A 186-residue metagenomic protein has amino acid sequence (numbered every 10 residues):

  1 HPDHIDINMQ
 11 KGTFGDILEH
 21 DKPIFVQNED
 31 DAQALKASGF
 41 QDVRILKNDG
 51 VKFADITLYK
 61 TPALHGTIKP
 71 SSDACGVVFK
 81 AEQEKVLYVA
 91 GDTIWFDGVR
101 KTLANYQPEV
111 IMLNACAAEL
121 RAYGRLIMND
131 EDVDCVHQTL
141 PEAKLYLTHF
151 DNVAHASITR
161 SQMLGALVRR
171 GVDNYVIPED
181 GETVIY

Functional and structural regions predicted by a protein language model:
H1, D30, A63-L64, G91-T93 (+3 more regions): Active-site metal-binding loops of divalent metal-dependent hydrolases
H1-I17, E29-D31: Di-metal (Zn2+ and/or Mg2+/Mn2+) metal-binding site signature of metallo-dependent hydrolases with the MBL/beta-CASP
I17-I24, K85-L87: Short active-site oxyanion
K22-N28, D42-R44: Short, hydrophobic beta-strand segments that form beta-sheet elements in well-ordered domains
F25-V26, D97-D180: Cap/insert and terminal regions of metallo-dependent hydrolase folds
Q27-Q33, K47-D49: Short, polar loop motifs at secondary-structure junctions
A34-L46: Helix-loop-beta element that forms the nucleotide-linked donor phosphate-binding surface in glycosyltransferases
R44-N105, D180-Y186: Core dinuclear metal-dependent hydrolase active-site scaffold
